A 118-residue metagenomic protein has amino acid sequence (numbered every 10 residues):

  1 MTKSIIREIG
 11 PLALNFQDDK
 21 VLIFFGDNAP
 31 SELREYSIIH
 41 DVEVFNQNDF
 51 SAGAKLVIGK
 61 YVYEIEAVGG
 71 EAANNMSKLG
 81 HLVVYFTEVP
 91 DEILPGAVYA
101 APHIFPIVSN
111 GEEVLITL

Functional and structural regions predicted by a protein language model:
M1-S37, E112-E113, L118: N-terminal disorder-to-order initiation segments that are Gly/Lys/Arg-biased and fold into the first beta/loop/alpha
F24-F25, E88-L118: Helix-rich interaction surfaces within compact, conserved domain-sized segments that mediate assembly or partner
L33-F45, D91-A100: Short, structured beta-strand/loop micro-motifs enriched in basic residues and often containing a Trp
N46, A52, A72, P102-I104: Short, conserved secondary-structure segments in the cores of folded domains
N48-S51, L56-V57, V108: Short, well-ordered loop/turn sites that connect or cap secondary structure elements
G59-K60, L118: Conserved "cap/hinge" positions at secondary-structure junctions
Y61-V62, V68-N74: Short, conserved beta-turn/loop elements at beta-strand boundaries and strand-helix junctions
A72-V83: Short, solvent-exposed secondary-structure boundary/capping segments
